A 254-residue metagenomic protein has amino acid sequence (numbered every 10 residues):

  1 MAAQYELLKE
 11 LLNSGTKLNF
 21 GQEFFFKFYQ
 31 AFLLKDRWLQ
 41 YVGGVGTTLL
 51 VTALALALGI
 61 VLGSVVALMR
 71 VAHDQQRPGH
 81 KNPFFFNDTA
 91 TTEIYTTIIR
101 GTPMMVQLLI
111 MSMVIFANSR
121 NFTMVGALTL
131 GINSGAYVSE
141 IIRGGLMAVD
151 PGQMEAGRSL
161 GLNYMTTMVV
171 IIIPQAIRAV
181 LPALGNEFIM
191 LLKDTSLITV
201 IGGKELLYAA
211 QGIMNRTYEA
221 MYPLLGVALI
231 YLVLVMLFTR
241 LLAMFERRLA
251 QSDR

Functional and structural regions predicted by a protein language model:
M1-R254: Transmembrane alpha-helices and adjacent helix-loop boundaries
